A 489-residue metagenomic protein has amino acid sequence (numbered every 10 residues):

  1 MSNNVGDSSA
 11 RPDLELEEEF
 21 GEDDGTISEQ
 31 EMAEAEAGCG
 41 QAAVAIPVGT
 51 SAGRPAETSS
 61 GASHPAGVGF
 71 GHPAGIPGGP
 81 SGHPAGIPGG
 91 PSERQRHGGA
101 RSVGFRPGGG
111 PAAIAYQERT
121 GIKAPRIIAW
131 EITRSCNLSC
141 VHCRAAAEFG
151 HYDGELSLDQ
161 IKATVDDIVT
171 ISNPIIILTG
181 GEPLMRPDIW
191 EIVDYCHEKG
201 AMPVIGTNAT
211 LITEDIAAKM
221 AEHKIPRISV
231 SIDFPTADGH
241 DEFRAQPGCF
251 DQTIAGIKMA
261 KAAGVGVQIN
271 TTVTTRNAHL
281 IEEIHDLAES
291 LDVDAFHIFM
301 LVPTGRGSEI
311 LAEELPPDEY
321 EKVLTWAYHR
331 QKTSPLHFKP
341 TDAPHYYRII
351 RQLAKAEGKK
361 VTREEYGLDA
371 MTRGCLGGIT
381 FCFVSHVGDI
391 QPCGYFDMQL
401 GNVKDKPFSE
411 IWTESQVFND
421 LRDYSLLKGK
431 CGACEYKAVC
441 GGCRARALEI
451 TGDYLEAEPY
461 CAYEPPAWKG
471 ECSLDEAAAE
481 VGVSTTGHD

Functional and structural regions predicted by a protein language model:
S2, D318-E364, D389-G441: C-terminal accessory region of radical SAM enzymes
S2-A129, Y366-D369, A477: N-terminal [4Fe-4S]-dependent radical SAM core
S2-N4, S8-P12, E17, E34 (+3 more regions): Conserved alpha-helical substructure of the radical SAM core
L158-T179, M185-P316: Radical SAM/AdoMet-radical enzyme domain recognition
D167-G180, E458-D489: Short Fe-S-cluster ligation motifs
S290, V384-S385: Short, acidic, Ser/Thr-enriched surface-loop or helix-capping motifs
C375-I379: Short, small/polar residue-rich loop motifs at catalytic or cofactor-binding pockets
L427-C472: Cysteine-cluster motifs in flexible loop/terminal segments that predominantly coordinate metals
